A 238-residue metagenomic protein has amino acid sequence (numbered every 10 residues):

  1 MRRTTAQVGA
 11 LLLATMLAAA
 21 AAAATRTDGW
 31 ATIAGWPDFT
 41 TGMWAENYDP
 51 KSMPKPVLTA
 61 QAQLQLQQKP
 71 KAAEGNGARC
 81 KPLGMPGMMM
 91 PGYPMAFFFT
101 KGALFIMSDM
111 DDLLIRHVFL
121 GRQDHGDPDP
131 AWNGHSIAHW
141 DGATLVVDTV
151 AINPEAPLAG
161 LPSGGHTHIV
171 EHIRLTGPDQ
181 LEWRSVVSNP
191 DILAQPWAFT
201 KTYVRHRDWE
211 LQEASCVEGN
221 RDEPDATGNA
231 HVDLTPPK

Functional and structural regions predicted by a protein language model:
M1-A10: Bacterial N-terminal signal peptides that target proteins for export
G9-A19: Bacterial N-terminal signal peptides
A21-K238: Hydrophobic small-molecule pocket/channel-lining residues, especially in calycin-type beta-barrels
